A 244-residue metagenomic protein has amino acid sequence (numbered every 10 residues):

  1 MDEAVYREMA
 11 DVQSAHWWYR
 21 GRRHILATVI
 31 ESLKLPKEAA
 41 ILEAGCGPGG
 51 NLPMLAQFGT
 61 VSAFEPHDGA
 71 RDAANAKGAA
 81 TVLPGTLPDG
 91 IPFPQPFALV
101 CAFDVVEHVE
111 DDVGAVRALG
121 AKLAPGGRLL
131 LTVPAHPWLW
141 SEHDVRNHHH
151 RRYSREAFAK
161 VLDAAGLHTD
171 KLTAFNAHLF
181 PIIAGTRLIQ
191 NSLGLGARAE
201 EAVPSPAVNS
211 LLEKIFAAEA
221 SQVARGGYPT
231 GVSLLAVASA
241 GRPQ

Functional and structural regions predicted by a protein language model:
M1-F103, V113-V116, P206, S210 (+3 more regions): Conserved N-terminal segment of class I S-adenosyl-L-methionine
A10-D11, L129-R151, R155-V161: Short, glycine-/aromatic-enriched active-site segment of Class I SAM-dependent methyltransferases
N75, S141-V145, I182-T186: Short aromatic-enriched loop/helix-cap "lid" or pocket-rim segments at secondary-structure transitions that line
F103-V106, T132: Residues lining the SAM
H108-D112: Di-metal (Zn2+ and/or Mg2+/Mn2+) metal-binding site signature of metallo-dependent hydrolases with the MBL/beta-CASP
V113-R128: A short glycine-rich, Lys/Arg-flanked "PGG" loop and its adjoining helix->strand segment in the class I
L167-A177: Conserved S-adenosyl-L-methionine
L179-Q244: A C-terminal cap/extension of S-adenosyl-L-methionine-dependent methyltransferases that defines the acceptor-substrate
